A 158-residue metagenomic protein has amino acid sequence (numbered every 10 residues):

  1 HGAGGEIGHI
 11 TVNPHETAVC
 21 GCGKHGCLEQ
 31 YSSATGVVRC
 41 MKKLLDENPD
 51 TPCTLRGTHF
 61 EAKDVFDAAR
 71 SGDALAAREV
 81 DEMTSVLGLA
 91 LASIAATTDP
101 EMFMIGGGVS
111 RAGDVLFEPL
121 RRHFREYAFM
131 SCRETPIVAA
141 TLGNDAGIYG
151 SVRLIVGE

Functional and structural regions predicted by a protein language model:
H1-G4, S151: Short intrinsically disordered, low-complexity coil segments enriched in acidic
A3-N13: Short, intrinsically disordered, charge-biased short linear motifs at domain edges
T11-V19, K24-E158: ATP-binding/phosphotransfer module of carbohydrate and carboxylate kinases, centering on a glycine-rich
